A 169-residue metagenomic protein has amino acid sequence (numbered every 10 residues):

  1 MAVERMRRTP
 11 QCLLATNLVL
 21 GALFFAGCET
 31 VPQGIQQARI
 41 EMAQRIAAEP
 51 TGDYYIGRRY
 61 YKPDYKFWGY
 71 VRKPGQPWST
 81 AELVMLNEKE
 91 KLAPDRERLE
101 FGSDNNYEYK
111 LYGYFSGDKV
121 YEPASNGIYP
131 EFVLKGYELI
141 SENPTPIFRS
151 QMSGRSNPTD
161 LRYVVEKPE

Functional and structural regions predicted by a protein language model:
V3-T16: Bacterial N-terminal signal peptides that target proteins for export
F24-G27: C-terminal motif of bacterial Sec signal peptides marking the signal peptidase cleavage site
T30-E169: OB-fold and OB-like single-stranded nucleic-acid-recognition modules and their adjacent interaction interfaces
